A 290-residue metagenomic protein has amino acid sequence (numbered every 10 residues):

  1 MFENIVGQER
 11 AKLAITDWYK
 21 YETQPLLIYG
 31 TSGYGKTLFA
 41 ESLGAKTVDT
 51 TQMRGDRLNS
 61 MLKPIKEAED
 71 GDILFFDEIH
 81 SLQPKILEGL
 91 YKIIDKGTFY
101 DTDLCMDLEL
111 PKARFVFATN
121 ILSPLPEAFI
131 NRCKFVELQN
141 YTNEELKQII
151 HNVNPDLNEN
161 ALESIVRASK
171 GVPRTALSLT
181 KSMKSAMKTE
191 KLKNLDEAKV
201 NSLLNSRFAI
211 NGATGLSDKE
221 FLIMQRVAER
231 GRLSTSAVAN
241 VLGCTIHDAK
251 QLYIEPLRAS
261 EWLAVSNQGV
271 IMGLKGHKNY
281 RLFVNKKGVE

Functional and structural regions predicted by a protein language model:
M1-L13, A213-T214: Dynamic helix-loop-helix/coil hinge segments at AAA+ ATPase domain boundaries and subdomain interfaces
T16-T51, P64-E69: Walker A/P-loop
F39, D70-G97, L122-N131: Conserved AAA+/SF3 P-loop NTPase catalytic/coupling segment centered on the Walker-B
D101-A118: AAA+/SF3 P-loop NTPase mechanochemical coupling elements
K134-L146: Conserved AAA+ ATPase "SRH/arginine-finger" region at the nucleotide-binding site
E163-A168, R174-T189, Q225, E255: C-terminal helical "lid" of AAA+/P-loop NTPase domains
S185-N211, N267-L274: Conserved C-terminal helix/linker of AAA+ ATPases
E229-E290: Terminal-proximal interaction/regulatory segments of ATP-powered molecular machines
